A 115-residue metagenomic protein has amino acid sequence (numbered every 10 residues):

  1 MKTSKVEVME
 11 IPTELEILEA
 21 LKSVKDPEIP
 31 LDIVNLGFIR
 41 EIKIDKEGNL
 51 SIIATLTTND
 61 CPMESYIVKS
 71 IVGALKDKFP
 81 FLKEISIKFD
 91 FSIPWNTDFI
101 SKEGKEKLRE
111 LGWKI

Functional and structural regions predicted by a protein language model:
M1-I115: Domain-level signature for proteins that mediate thiol-based redox and metal-cofactor handling
